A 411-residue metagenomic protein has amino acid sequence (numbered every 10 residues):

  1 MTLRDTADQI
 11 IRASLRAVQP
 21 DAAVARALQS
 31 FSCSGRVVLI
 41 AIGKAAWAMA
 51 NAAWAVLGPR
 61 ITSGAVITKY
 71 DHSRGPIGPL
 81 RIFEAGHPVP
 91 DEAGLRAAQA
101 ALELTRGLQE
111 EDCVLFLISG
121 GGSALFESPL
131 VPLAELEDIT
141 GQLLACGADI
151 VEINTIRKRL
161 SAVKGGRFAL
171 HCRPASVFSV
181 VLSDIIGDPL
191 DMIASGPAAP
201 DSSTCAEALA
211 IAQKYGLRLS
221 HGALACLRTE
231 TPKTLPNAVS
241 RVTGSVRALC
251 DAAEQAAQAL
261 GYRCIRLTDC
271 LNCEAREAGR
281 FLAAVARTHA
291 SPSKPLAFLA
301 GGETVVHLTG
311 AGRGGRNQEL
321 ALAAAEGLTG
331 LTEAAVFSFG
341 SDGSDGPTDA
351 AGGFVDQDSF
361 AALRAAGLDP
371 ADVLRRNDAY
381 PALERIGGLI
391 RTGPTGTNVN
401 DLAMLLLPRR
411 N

Functional and structural regions predicted by a protein language model:
M1-V38, W47-L57, P88-E110, T243-A248 (+1 more regions): N-terminal glycine-/serine-/threonine-rich phosphate-binding loop
I40-I42, A65-T68, L115-G120, S179-I185 (+3 more regions): Short beta-strand segments
A52-I61, P79-R81, L102, R106 (+5 more regions): A glycine- and small-aliphatic-rich helix-loop capping segment at beta-alpha/alpha-beta transitions that lines
I67-E111, E152, I156-R157: Glycine-rich oxoanion-binding loops at beta->alpha junctions
P132-R218, L227-E230: Internal gly/pro-rich beta-alpha loop/helix module that stabilizes soluble enzyme cofactors or their anionic handles
F178, P200-F281, V285: Accessory alpha-helical/coil subdomains and C-terminal extensions that flank or cap enzyme catalytic cores
G261-S338, G346-P347: Active-site segments that bind and position negatively charged phosphate/pyrophosphate groups
L322-N411: Internal helix-turn-beta structural module
